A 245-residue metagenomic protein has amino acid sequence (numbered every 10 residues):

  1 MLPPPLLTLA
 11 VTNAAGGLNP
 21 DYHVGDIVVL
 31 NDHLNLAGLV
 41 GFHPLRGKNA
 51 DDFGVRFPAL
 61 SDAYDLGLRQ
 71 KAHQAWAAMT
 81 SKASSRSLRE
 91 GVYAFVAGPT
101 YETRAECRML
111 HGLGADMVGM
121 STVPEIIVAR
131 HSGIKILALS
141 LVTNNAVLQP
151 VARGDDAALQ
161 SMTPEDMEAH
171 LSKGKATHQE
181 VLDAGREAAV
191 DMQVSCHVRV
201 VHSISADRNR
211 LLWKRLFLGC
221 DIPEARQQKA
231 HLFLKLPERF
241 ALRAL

Functional and structural regions predicted by a protein language model:
M1-L148, K175-V201, W213, G219 (+2 more regions): Glycine-rich phosphate- or other oxyanion-binding loops that anchor nucleotides, phosphorylated ligands
N145-Q179: Catalytic-face loop-and-helix region of soluble metabolic enzyme cores
D155-M167, H202-R210, I222-L245: Eukaryotic N-terminal low-complexity, Ser/Thr- and Lys/Arg-rich leader segments that predominantly function as
